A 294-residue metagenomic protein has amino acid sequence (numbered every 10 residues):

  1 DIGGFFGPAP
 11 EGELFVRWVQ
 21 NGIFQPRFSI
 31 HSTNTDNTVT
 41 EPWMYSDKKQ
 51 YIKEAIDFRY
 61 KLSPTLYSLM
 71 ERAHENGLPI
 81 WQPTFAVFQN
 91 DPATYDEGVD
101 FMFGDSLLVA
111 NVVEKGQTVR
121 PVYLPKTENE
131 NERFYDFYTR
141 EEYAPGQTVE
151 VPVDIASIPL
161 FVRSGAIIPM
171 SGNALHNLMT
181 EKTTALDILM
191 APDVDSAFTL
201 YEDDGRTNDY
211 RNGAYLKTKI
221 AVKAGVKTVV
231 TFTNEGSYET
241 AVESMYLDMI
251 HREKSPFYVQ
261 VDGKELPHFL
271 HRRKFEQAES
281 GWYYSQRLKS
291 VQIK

Functional and structural regions predicted by a protein language model:
I2-A156, R163: Catalytic-domain carbohydrate-binding cleft regions of carbohydrate-active enzymes
H31, Y45, H74, H176 (+2 more regions): Histidine (H) residue identity feature
I56, P79-T84, A93-Y95, R133 (+4 more regions): N-terminal start-of-chain detector that recognizes signal peptides and the immediate post-cleavage beginning
L108, R120, I167, K227-V230 (+1 more regions): Hydrophobic residues embedded in beta-strands of well-ordered beta-sheets
P125-T139, D248-P267: Solvent-exposed beta-hairpin/edge-strand motifs
Y135-I155, Q260-Q292: Solvent-exposed beta-strand/loop surfaces of large extracellular or lumenal domains
P159-V162, K294: Generic detector of short, aliphatic-rich beta-strand segments that form the cores of beta-sheets in diverse domain
V162-K264, R273, S285-Q286: Accessory, solvent-exposed terminal regions and/or long lumenal/extracellular loops of proteins
